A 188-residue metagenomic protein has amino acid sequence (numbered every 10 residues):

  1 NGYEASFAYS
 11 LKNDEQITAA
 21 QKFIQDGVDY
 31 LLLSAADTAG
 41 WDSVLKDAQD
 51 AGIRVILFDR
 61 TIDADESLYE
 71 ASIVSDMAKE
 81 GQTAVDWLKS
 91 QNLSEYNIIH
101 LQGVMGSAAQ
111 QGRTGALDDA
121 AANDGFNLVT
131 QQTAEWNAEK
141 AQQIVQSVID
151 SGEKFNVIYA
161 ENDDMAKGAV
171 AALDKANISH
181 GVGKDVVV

Functional and structural regions predicted by a protein language model:
N1-V188: A residue-level marker of the well-folded mature domains of exported/periplasmic proteins
